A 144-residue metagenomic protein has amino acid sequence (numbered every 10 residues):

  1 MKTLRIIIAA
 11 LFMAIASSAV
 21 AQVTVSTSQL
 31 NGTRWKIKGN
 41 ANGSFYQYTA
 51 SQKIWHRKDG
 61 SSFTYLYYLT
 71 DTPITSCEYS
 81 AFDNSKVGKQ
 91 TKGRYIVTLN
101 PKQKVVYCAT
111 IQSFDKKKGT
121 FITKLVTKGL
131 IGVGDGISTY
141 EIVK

Functional and structural regions predicted by a protein language model:
M1-R5, Q22: Positively charged n-region of N-terminal signal peptides that target proteins for export
L4-I15: Sec-dependent N-terminal signal peptides
S17-A21: Sec/Tat signal peptide C-region and signal peptidase I cleavage site
V23-S44: Tryptophan-anchored aromatic micro-motifs
Q29, Q47-Y48, D115: Residue-level signal for WD-repeat beta-propeller blades
N40, K58-T120, L125: Contiguous, well-ordered beta-strand patches that form the walls/edges of small beta-barrel/beta-sandwich domains
Y48-D59: Short, flexible N-terminal segments of the mature chain
G119-K144: C-terminal partner/receptor-binding element of secreted or periplasmic proteins
